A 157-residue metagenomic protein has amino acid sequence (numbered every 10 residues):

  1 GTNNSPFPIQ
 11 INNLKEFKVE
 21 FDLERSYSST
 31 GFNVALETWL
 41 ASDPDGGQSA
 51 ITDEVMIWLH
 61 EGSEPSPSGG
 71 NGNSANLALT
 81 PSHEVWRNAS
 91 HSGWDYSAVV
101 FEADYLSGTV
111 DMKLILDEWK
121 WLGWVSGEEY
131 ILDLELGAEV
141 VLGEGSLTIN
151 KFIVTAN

Functional and structural regions predicted by a protein language model:
G1, G31, G46-G47, G62 (+7 more regions): Residue-identity detector for glycine
G1-S74: Extracellular-facing segments of soluble proteins and assemblies that are Gly/Ser/Thr-biased and enriched in aromatics
P8-Q10, E16-E20, A78, V100 (+1 more regions): Ser/Thr- (and often Asn-) enriched beta-sheet segments in non-cytosolic proteins
N33-A41, M56-W58, N76-V85, E135-I149: Residue-level signal for functionally critical sites in structured catalytic/ligand-binding pockets
S42-K113: Short helix-loop boundary/capping segments
S97, F101-N157: Long, compositionally biased interface segments
